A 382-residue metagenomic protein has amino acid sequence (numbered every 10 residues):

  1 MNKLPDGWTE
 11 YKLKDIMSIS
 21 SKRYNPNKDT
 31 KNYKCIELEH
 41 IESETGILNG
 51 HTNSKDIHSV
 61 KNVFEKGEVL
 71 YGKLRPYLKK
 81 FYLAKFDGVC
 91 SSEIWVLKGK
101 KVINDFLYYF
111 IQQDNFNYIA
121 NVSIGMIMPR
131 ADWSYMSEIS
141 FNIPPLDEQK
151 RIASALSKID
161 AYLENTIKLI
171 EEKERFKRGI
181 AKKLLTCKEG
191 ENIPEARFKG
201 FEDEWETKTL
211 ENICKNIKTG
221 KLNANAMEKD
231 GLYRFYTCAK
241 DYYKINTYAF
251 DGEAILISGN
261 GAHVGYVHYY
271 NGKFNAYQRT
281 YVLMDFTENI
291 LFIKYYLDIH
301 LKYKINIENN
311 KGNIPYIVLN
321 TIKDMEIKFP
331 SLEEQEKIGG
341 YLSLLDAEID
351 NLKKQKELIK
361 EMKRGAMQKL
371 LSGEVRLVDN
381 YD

Functional and structural regions predicted by a protein language model:
M1-Y11, I143-E204, E326-D382: Amphipathic alpha-helical coiled-coil/heptad-repeat segments
M1-Y24, A196-G220, A226-T237: Non-catalytic DNA-recognition/assembly elements of restriction-modification systems
D6, L74, V89-W95, I124-D147 (+2 more regions): A short glycine-rich beta-alpha junction/loop motif
T9, T52-N53, S59, F64-K66: Residue-level recognition of short, solvent-exposed, well-ordered loop/turn junctions that link secondary-structure
Y33-T52, V69-E93, N104-Y109, N117-S123 (+4 more regions): Short, ligand-facing micro-motifs at secondary-structure edges
G50-S59, Y242, L283: Short alpha-helix capping/helix-loop boundary micro-motifs
I57-H58, S157, E164, K311: Short, solvent-exposed loop/turn positions at domain surfaces that link secondary-structure elements or cap domain
F64, V69-L70, L156, L342: Generic structural signal for buried aliphatic residues
